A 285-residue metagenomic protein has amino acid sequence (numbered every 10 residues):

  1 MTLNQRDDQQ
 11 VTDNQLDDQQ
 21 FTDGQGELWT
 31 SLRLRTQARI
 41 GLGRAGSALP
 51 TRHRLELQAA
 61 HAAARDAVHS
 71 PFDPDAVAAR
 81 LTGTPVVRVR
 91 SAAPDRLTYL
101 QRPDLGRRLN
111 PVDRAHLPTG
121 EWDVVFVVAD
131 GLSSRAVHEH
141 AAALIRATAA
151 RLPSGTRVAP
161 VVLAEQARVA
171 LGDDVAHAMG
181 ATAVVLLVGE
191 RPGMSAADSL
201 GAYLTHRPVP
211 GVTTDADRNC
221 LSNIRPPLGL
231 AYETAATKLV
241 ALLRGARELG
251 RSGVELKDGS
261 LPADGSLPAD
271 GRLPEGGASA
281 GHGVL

Functional and structural regions predicted by a protein language model:
M1-Q25, S260-G281: Intrinsically disordered, low-complexity terminal tails and inter-domain linkers enriched for S/T/G/P/D/E
L3, L16-D104: Active-site loop/lid in soluble adenylation, ligation, and acyl-transfer enzymes
F72, T84, E139, A143 (+3 more regions): Conserved active-site and cofactor/substrate-binding residues in soluble primary-metabolism enzymes
D73-L132, A136, A143-A147: A glycine-rich, hydrophobic loop/mini-helix early in the fold
R90, V127-A129, V185-R191, T205 (+1 more regions): Short beta-strand segments
Q101, V137-E139, D173-D174, A196-L200: Short acidic, glycine/serine/threonine-rich loops at helix termini
R151-A197: A contiguous pocket-lining binding segment that forms or flanks enzyme active sites
E190-L285: C-terminal functional extensions of proteins
